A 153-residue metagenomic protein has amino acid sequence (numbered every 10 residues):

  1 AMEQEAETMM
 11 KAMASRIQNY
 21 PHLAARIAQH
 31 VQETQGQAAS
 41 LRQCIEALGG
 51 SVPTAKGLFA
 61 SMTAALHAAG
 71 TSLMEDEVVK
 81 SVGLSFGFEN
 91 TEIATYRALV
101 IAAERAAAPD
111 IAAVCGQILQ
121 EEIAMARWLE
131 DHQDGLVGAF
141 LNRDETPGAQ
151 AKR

Functional and structural regions predicted by a protein language model:
A1-R153: Amphipathic alpha-helical hairpins
